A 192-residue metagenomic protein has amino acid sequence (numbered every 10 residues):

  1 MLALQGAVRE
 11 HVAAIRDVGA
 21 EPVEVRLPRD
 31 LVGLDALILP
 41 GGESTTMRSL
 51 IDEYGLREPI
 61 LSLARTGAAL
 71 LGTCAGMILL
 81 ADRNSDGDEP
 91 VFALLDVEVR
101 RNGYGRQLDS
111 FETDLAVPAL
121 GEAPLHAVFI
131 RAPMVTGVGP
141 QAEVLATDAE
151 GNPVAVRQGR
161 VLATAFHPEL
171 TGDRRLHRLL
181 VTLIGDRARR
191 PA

Functional and structural regions predicted by a protein language model:
M1-E53, E58-L63, R174-A192: N-terminal beta1-alpha1 cap of cysteine-dependent amidohydrolase-like domains
L4, A75, F166: Cofactor-binding loop segments of dinucleotide-utilizing enzymes, especially the Rossmann-like FAD- and NAD(P)+-binding
V8, L31, L79, D86 (+3 more regions): Flexible, glycine-rich phosphate/dinucleotide-binding loops and adjacent beta-alpha linkers at cofactor/substrate
P22-V23, L70, V161: Hydrophobic anchor at the start of a short beta-strand that flanks the dinucleotide cofactor-binding loop
G33-L34, T66-A68, E89-P90, P124-L125 (+2 more regions): Short coil/turn connectors at secondary-structure junctions
L39, G72, T164: Redox-cofactor binding/interface segments in oxidoreductases and associated redox assembly factors
E43-A116: Cysteine-nucleophile active-site neighborhood
R101-A192: Amide-donor transfer/coupling interface in amidating biosynthetic enzymes
